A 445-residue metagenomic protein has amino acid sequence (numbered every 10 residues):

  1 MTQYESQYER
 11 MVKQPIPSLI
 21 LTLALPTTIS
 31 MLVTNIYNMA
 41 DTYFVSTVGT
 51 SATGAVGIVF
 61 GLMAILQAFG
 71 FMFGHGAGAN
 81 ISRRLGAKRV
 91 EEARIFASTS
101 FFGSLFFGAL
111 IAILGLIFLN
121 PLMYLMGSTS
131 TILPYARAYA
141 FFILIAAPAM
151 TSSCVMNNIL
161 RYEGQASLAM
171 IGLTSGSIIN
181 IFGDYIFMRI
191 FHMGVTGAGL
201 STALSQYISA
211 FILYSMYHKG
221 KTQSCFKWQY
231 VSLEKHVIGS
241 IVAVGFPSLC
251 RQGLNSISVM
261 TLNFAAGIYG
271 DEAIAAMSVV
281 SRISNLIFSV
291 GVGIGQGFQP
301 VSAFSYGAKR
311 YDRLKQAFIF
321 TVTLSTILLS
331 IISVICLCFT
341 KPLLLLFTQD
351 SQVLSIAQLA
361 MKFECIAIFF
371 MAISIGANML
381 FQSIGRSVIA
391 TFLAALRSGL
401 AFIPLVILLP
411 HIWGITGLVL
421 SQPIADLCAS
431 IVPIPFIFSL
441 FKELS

Functional and structural regions predicted by a protein language model:
M1-A24, I81-P148, I190-F246, S302-A367 (+1 more regions): Short alpha-helical transmembrane segments in multi-pass integral membrane proteins
M11-Y43, T47-V48, A64-G76, N80 (+6 more regions): N-terminal transmembrane alpha-helices
L21-D41, F142, G176, S205-S209 (+2 more regions): Transmembrane helical elements of multi-pass membrane transporters/channels
T27, M31, Y43, F60 (+16 more regions): Transmembrane alpha-helix boundary and packing residues in multipass membrane permease domains and related
I29, V33, Y37, L66 (+16 more regions): Residue-level hotspots within pore-lining transmembrane alpha-helices of multi-pass secondary transporters
L32, I36-G54, M123-S130, I186-M193 (+4 more regions): Helix-terminus/linker motif at the lipid-water interface of multi-pass membrane proteins
T53-I113, M150-A169, A276-T340, M371-L393: Small-residue-rich hydrophobic transmembrane alpha-helices
G74, F142-R161, A169-S177, A198-L213 (+4 more regions): Short runs within selected transmembrane alpha-helices of multi-pass transporters and secretion channels
